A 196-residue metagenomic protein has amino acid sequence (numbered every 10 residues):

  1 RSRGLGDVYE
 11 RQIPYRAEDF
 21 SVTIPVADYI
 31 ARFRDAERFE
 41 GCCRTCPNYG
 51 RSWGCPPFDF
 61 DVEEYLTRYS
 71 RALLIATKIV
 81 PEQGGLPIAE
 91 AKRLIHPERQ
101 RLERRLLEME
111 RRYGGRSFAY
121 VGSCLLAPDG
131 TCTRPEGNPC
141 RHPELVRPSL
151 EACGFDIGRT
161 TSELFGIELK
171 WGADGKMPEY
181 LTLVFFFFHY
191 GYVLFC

Functional and structural regions predicted by a protein language model:
R1-Y9: Single conserved hydrophobic/aromatic residue that forms the stacking wall/gate of nucleotide- or nucleobase-binding
R11-C196: Catalytic cores of enzyme domains
